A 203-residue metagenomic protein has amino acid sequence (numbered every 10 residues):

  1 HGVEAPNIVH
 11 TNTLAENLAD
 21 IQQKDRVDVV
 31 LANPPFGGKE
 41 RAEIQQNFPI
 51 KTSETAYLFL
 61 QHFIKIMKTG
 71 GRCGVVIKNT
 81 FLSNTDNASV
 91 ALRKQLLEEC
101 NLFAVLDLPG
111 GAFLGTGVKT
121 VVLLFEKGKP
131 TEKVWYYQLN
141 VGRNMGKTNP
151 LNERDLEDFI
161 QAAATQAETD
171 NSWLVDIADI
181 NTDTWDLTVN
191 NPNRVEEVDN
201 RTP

Functional and structural regions predicted by a protein language model:
H1-A5: Short, conserved SAM-binding/catalytic segment of Class I S-adenosyl-L-methionine-dependent methyltransferases
H10, A15-P203: A conserved structural/catalytic subdomain of Rossmann-like adenosyl-cofactor enzymes
